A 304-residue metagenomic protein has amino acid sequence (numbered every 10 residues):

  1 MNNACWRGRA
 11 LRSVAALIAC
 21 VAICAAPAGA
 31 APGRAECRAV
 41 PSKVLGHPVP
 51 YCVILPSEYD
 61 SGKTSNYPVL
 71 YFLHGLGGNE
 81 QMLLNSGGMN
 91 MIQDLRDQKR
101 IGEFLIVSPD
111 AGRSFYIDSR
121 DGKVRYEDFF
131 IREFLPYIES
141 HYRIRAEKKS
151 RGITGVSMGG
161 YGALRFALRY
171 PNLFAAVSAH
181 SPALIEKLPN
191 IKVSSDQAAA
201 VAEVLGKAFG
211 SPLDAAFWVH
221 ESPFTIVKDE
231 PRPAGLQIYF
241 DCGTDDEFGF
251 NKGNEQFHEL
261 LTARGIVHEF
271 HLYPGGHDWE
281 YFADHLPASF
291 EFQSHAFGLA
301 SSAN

Functional and structural regions predicted by a protein language model:
M1-N2, I117: Intrinsic-disorder/low-complexity regions
N2-A15: Bacterial N-terminal signal peptides that target proteins for export
S13-A25: Bacterial N-terminal signal peptides
A30-N304: Non-catalytic cap/lid and distal C-terminal segments of serine-dependent acyl enzymes
